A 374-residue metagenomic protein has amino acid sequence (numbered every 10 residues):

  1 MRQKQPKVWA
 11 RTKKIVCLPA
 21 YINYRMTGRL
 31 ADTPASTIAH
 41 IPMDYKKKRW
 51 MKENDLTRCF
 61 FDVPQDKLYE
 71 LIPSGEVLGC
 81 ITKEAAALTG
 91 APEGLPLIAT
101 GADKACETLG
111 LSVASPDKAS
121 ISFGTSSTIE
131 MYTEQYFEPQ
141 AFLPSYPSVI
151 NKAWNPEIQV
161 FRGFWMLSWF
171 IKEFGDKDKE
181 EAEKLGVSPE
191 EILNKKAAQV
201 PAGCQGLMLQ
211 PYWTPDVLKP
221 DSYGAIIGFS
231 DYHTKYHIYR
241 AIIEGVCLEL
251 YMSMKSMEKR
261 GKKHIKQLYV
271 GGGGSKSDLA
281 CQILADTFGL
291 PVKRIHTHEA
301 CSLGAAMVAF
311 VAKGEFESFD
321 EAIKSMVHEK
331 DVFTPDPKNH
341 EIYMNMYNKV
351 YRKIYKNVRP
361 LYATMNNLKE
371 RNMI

Functional and structural regions predicted by a protein language model:
M1-A102, L167, Q210, P215 (+2 more regions): Gly/Ser/Thr-rich active-site cleft segment
P6-A10, I72-G75, A99, M131-I374: Glycine/Thr-rich phosphate-binding loops that ligate phosphate moieties of nucleotide and other phosphorylated ligands
A10, C17, P92-E93, A114-D117 (+2 more regions): Short, well-ordered loop/turn elements at secondary-structure boundaries
K13-I15, S120, Q159: A residue-level structural signature of the nucleotidyltransferase/glycosyltransferase Rossmann-like core
T37-I38, T125-S127, H296-A300: Short, acidic/turn-prone active-site loops that include or flank metal/cofactor- and phosphate-binding residues
Y45-N151, K184-K195, S275-L279, L284: ATP-dependent carbohydrate kinase catalytic cores
